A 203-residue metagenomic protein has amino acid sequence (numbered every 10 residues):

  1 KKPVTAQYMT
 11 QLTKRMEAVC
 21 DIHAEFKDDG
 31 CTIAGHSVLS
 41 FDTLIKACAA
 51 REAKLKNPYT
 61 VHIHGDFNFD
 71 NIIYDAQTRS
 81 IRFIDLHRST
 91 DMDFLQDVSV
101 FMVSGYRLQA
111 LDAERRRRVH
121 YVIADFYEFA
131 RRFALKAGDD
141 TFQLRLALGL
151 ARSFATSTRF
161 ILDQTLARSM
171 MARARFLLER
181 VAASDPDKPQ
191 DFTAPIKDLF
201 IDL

Functional and structural regions predicted by a protein language model:
K2-H64, D75, D191-F192, I196 (+1 more regions): An alpha-helical support segment within catalytic cores of ATP-dependent transferases
I22, A50, R132-K136, R152 (+5 more regions): Surface-exposed polar/charged interaction patches
D42-I45, H120-R131, R175-E179: Hydrophobic core segments within long, regular secondary-structure runs in both alpha- and beta-rich folds
F67: Hydrophobic HxD+1 residue recognition
D70-F101: Catalytic activation segment of kinase domains across protein kinase-like and atypical kinase folds
I81, R159-L203: Regulatory N- and C-terminal appendages and interdomain linkers associated with kinase/kinase-like NTP transferase
H87-S89, A134-R145: Acidic, serine/threonine- and proline-rich low-complexity regulatory regions
D91, L95-L135, L150-S169: Active-site activation/catalytic loop segments of kinase-like enzymes and analogous catalytic loops in related
